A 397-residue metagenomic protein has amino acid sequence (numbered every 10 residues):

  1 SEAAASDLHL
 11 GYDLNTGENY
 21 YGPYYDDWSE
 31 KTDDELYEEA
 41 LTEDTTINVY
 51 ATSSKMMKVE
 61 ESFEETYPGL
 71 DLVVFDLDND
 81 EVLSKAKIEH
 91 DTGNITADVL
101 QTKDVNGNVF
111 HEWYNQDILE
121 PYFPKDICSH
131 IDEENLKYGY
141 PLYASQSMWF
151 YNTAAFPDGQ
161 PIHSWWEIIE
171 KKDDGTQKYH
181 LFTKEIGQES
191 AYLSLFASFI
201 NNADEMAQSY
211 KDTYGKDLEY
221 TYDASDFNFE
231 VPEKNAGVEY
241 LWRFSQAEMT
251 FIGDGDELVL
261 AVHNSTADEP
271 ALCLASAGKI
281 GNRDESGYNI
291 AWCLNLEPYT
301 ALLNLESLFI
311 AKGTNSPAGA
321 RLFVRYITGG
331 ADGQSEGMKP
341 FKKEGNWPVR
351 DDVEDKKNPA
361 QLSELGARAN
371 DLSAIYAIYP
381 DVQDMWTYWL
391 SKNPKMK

Functional and structural regions predicted by a protein language model:
A4-P23, S29, L365-K397: Conserved C-terminal helix/tail region of periplasmic/extracytoplasmic solute-binding proteins
A4-V109: Early extracytoplasmic/lumenal segment of secretory-pathway proteins
L41-T45, E64-G69, K87, D91 (+11 more regions): Sec-exported extracytoplasmic/periplasmic mature domains
N48-E61, V73-K85, I95-E257, H263: Extracytoplasmic ligand-binding site segments that recognize negatively charged/polar headgroups
N94-Q101, F251-I252, D268-S276, A291-C293: Paired acidic/hydrophobic, glycine-rich loop segments that form the ligand-binding mouth/hinge of periplasmic-binding
N106-E112, H263, P270-A291: A ligand-binding cleft/hinge motif common to bilobed small-molecule-binding domains
S129-E133, A144-M148, Y240-F244, G287-K312: Periplasmic-binding protein-like
A301-A377: Mature extracytoplasmic/periplasmic domains
